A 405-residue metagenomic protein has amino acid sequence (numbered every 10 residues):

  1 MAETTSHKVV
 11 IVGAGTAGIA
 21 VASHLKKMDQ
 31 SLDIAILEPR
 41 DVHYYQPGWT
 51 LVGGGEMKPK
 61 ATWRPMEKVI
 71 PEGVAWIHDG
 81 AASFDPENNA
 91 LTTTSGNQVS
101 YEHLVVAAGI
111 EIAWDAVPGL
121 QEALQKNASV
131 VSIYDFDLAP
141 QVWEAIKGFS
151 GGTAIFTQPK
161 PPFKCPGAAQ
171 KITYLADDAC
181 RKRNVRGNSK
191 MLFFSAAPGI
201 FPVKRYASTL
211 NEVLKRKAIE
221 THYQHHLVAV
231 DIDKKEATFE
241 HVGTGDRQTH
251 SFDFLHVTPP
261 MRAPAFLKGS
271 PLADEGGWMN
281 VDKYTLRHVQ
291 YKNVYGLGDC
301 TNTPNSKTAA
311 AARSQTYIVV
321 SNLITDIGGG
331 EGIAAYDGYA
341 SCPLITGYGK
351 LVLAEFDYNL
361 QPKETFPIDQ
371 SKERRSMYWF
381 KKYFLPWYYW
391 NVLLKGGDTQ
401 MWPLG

Functional and structural regions predicted by a protein language model:
A2-A75, K160-K204: Beta1-alpha1 glycine-rich phosphate/pyrophosphate-binding loop at the start of Rossmann-like nucleotide-binding domains
A2-H7, A75-K171, L175-N184, G245 (+1 more regions): FAD-binding core/adjacent interface of flavoenzyme oxidoreductases
A17, G109-I112, M261-A263: Short glycine-rich anion-binding loops that position phosphate/pyrophosphate groups of nucleotides and phosphorylated
S31-D33, V74-S83, N88, V99 (+2 more regions): A Rossmann-like FAD-binding core segment of flavoenzymes
A116, E122-S150, S251-S314: FAD-site-proximal beta/loop scaffold in flavoenzymes
G277-Y295, T346-F366: FAD-binding beta-loop-beta segment adjacent to the flavin cofactor pocket
L297-T346: A conserved FAD-binding loop/helix module that cradles the flavin
L353-G405: C-terminal auxiliary extensions adjacent to catalytic cores
